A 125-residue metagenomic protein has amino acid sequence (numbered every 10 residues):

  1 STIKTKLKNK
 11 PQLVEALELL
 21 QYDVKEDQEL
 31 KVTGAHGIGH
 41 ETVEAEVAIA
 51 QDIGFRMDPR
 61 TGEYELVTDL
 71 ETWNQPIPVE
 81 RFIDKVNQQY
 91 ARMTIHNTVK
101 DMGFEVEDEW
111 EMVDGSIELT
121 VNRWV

Functional and structural regions predicted by a protein language model:
S1-V125: Interaction-mediating elements
